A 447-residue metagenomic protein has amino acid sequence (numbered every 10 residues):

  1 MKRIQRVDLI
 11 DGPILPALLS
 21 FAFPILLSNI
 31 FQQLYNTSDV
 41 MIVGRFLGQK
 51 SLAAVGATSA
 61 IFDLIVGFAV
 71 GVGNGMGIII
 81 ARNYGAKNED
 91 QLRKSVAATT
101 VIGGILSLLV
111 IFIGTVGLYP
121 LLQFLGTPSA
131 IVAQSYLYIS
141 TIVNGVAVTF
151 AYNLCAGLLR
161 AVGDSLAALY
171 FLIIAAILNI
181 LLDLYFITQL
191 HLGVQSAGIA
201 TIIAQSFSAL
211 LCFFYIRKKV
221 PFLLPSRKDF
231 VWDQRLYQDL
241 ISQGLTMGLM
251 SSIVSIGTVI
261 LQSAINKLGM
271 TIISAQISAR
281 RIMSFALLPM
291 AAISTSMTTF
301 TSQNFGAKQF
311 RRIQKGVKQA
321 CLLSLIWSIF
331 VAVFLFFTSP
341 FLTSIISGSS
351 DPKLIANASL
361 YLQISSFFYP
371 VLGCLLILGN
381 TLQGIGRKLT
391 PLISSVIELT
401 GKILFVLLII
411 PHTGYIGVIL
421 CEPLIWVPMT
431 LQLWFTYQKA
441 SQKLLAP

Functional and structural regions predicted by a protein language model:
M1-A22, I80-G145, H191-L245, T301-F368 (+1 more regions): Short alpha-helical transmembrane segments in multi-pass integral membrane proteins
D11, L15-L34, S38, I61-F68 (+7 more regions): Residue-level signal for short hydrophobic patches within transmembrane helices of multi-pass membrane transporters
S20-D39, T141, Y152, A175 (+4 more regions): Transmembrane helical elements of multi-pass membrane transporters/channels
I25, N29, M41, I78 (+15 more regions): Transmembrane alpha-helix boundary and packing residues in multipass membrane permease domains and related
I30, L34-A53, L122-S129, Y185-L192 (+5 more regions): Helix-terminus/linker motif at the lipid-water interface of multi-pass membrane proteins
V40, Q49-L52, E89, L118 (+6 more regions): Membrane-helix interface/capping residues of multi-pass secondary transporters
L52-F112, T149-A168, Q262, Q276-S339 (+2 more regions): Small-residue-rich hydrophobic transmembrane alpha-helices
G73, T141-R160, A168-A176, A197-L210 (+4 more regions): Short runs within selected transmembrane alpha-helices of multi-pass transporters and secretion channels
